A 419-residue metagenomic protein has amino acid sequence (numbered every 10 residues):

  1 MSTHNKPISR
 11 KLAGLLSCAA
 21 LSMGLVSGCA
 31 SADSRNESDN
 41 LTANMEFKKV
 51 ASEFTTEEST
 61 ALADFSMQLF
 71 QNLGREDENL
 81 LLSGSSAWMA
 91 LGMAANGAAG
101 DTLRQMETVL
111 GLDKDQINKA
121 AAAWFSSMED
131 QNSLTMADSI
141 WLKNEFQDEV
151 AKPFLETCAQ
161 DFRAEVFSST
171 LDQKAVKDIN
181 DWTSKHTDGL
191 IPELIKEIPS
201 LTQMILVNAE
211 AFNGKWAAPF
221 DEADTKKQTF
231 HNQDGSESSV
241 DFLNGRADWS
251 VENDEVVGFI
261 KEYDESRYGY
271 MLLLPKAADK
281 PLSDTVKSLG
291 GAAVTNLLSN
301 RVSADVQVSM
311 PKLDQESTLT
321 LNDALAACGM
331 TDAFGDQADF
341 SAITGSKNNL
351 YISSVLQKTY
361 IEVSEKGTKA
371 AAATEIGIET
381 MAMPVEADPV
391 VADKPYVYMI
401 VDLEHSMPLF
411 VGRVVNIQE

Functional and structural regions predicted by a protein language model:
M1-I8: N-terminal secretory signal peptides that target proteins for export/translocation
L12-S169: Detector for small/aliphatic-rich hydrophobic stretches
A30-N36, E197, D279-K280, T285 (+1 more regions): Soluble, non-membrane globular domain cores that form compact, hydrophobic packing and curved binding surfaces
S59-L69, T368-D388: Short, positively charged
D77, K119-K276, S283, S299-A382: Non-catalytic, conformational "gating/processing" segments within enzyme and secreted inhibitor domains
G100-M106, K280-L282, S317-L319, A371-A372 (+1 more regions): Extracytoplasmic/secreted cell-surface and envelope-processing proteins
L206, V257-L273, V385-E419: Extended hydrophobic
G290-D305, P384-D388: Short, cationic low-complexity segments
